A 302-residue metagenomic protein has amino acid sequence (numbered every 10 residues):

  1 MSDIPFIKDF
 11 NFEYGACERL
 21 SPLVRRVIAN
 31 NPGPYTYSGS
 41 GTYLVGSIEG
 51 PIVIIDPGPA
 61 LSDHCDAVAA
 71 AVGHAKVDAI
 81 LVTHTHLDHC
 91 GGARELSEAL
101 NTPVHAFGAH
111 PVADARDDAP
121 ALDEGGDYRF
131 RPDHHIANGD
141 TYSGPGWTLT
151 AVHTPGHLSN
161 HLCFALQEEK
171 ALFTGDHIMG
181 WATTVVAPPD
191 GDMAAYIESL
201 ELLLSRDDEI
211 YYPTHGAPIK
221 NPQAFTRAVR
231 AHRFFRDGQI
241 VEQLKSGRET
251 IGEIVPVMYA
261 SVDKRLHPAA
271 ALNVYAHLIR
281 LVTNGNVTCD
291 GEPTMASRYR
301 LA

Functional and structural regions predicted by a protein language model:
F10, Y14-A75, C163-G175, G180: Conserved beta-strand hairpin/beta-sheet module of binuclear metal-dependent hydrolase folds, prominently
L20, A99-L100, D207: Short, structured coil segments at secondary-structure junctions
L23, V68, H215, I240 (+1 more regions): Residue-level signal for inorganic ion chemistry
S38, P59-G146, K170: Active-site HxH/HxHxD metal-binding segment of metal-dependent hydrolases
P51-I54, P59-L61, A121-D133, T148-D237: Metallo-beta-lactamase
T83-H89, H157, H215, H277: Histidine-centered divalent metal-coordination motifs
C90, Y196, L200, V274: Aromatic/hydrophobic pocket-lining residues that form the small-molecule binding cavity in soluble enzyme cores
E242-A302: C-terminal regulatory/interaction regions
